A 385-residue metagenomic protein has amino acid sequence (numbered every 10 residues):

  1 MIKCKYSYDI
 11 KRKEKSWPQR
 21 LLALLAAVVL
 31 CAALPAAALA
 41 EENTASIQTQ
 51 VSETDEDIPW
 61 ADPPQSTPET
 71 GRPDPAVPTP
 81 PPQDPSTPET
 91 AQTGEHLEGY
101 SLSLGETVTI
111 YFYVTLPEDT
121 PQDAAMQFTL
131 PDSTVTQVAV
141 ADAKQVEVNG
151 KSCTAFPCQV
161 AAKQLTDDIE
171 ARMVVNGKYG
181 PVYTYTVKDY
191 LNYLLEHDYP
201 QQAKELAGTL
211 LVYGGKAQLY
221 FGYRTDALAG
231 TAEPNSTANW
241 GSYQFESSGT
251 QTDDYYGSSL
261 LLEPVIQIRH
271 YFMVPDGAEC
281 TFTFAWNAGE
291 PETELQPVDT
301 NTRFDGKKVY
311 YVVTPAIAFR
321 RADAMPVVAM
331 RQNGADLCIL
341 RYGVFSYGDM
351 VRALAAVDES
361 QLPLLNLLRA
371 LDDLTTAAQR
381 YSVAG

Functional and structural regions predicted by a protein language model:
M1-W17: N-terminal secretory signal peptides that target proteins for export/translocation
C4, L24-L25, A37: N-terminal localization leaders that direct proteins to membranes or organelles, or to membrane-proximal/supramolecular
W17, L30, Q65-S66, R172: Intrinsically disordered, low-complexity proline-rich segments enriched in Ser/Thr
L22-A33: Bacterial N-terminal signal peptides
A32-Q48: Sec-dependent signal peptide cleavage junction
N43-T90: Ser/Thr/Gly/Pro-rich low-complexity, disordered linker/stalk segments of secreted and cell-surface proteins
D84, P88-G385: Short, surface-exposed linear motifs at loops/turns and structural transition points
